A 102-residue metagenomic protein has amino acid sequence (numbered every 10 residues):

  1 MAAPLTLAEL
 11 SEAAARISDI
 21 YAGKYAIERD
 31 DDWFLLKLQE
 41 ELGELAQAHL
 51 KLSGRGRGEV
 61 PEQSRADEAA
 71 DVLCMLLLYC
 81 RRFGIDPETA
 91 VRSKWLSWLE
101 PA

Functional and structural regions predicted by a protein language model:
M1-A69, L73-A102: Flexible "arm" and connector segments at domain edges
